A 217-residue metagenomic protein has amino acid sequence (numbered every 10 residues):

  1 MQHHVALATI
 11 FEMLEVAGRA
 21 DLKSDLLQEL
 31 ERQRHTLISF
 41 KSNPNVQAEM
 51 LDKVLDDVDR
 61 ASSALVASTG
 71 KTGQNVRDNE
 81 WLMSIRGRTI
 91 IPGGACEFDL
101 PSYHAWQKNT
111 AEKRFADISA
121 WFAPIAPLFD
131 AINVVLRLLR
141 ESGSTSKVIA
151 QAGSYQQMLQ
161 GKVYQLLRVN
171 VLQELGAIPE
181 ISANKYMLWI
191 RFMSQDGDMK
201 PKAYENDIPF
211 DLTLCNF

Functional and structural regions predicted by a protein language model:
M1-H4, S39, A116: N-terminal low-complexity, charged segments
M1-Q28: N-terminal ordered "arm"
L7-L14, L30-R34, L55-S62, R86 (+2 more regions): Generic structural concept
I10, H35-S39, Q107-A111: Short, charged/polar, low-complexity loop and linker segments that flank or interrupt alpha-helical bundles
G18-W81: Hydrophobic/aromatic-rich structural module bridging two neighboring secondary-structure elements via a short loop
L65-L167: Charged, well-structured binding/catalytic surfaces in domain cores that contact anionic ligands
L159-F217: C-terminal structured interaction module
